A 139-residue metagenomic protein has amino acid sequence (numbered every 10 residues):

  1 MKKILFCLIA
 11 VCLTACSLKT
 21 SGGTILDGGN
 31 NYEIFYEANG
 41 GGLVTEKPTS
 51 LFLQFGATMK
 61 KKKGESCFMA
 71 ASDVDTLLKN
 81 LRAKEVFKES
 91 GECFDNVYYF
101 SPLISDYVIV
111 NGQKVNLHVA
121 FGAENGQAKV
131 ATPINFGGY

Functional and structural regions predicted by a protein language model:
M1-I4: Positively charged n-region of N-terminal signal peptides that target proteins for export
I9-S17: Hydrophobic h-region of N-terminal signal peptides that target proteins for export in Gram-negative bacteria
C16-S66: N-terminal export/targeting and maturation segments
D27, F35-E37, F100, G122 (+1 more regions): A structural detector for beta-sheet-dominated domains
G40-T45, T76, S105-I109, F136-Y139: Short, surface-exposed beta-strand/loop "edge" segments at domain boundaries and coil↔beta transitions
V44-T45, N96-F100, V130: Generic recognition of long tandem-repeat/solenoid scaffolds
F52-V110: Mature extracytoplasmic domains of secretory-pathway proteins
V110-Y139: A cross-kingdom marker for long, charged
